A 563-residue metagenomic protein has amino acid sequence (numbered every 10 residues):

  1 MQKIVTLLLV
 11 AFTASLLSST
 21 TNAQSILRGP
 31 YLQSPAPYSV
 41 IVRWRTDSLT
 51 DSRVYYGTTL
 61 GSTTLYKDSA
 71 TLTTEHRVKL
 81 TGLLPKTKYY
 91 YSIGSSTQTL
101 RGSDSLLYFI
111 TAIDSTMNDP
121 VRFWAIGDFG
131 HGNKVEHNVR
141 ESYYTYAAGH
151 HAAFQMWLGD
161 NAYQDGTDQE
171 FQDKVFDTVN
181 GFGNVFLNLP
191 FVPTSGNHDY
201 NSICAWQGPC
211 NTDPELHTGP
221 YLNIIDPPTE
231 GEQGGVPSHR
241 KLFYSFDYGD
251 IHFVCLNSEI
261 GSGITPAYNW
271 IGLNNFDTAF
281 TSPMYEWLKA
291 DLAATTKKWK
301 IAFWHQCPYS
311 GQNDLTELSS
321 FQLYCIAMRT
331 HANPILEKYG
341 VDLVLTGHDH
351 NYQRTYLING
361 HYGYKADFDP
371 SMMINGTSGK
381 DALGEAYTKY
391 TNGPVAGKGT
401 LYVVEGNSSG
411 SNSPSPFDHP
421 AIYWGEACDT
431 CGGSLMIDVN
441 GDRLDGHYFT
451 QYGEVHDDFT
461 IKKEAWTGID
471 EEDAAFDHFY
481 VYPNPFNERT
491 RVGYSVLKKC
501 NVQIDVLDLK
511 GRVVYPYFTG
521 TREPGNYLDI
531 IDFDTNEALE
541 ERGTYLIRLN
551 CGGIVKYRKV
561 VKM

Functional and structural regions predicted by a protein language model:
A23-G130, H137, E141-H150, K300 (+3 more regions): Acidic, histidine-bearing metal-coordination/catalytic regions of metal-dependent phosphoesterases
I93-I110, D168-T296, T316-I326, H331 (+3 more regions): Extended active-site neighborhood of metal-dependent phosphoesterases/phosphodiesterases
D119-R122, G149-Q155, F186-V192, Y248-F253 (+4 more regions): Loop/turn elements at helix/coil->beta-strand transitions in domains of secreted/extracellular proteins
D119-T194: Conserved, compact domain cores that house catalytic/ligand-binding motifs in diverse enzymes and effector modules
A125-G127, F154-D160, P190-N197, I301-W304 (+2 more regions): Active-site neighborhood of phospho(di)ester-bond hydrolases with catalytic His/Asp-centered motifs
T295-N313: Short acidic, glycine-rich surface-loop motifs adjacent to enzyme active sites
K398-T400, E405-G468, A475-F476, Y480: A short C-terminal boundary segment appended to hydrolase-like catalytic domains
E472-Y482, F486-M563: C-terminal outer-membrane/trafficking sorting elements
